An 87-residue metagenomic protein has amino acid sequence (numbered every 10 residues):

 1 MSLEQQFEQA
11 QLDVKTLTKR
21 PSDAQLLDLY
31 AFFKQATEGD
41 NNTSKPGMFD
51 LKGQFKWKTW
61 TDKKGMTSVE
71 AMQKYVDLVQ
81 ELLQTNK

Functional and structural regions predicted by a protein language model:
S2-L51, F55-K87: A charge-rich, low-complexity, intrinsically flexible signal that marks solvent-exposed coils, linkers, repeats
